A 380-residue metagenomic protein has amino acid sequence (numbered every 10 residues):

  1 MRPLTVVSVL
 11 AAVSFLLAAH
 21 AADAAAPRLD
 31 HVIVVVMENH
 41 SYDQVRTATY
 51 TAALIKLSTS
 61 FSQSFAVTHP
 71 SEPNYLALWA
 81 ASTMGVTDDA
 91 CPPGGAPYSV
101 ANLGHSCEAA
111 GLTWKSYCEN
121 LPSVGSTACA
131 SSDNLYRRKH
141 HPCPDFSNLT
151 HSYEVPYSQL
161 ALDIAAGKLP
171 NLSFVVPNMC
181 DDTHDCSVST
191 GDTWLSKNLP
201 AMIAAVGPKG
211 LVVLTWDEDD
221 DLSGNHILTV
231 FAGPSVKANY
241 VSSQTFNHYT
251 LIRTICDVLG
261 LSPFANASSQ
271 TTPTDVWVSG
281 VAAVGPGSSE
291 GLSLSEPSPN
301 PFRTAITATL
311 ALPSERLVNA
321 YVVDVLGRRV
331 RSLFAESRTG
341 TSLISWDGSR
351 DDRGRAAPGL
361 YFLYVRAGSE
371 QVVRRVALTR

Functional and structural regions predicted by a protein language model:
M1-L4, R380: Positively charged n-region of N-terminal signal peptides that target proteins for export
V7-A18: Bacterial N-terminal signal peptides
A22-A282: N-terminal pro-sequences and low-complexity stem/linker regions of secreted or lumenal proteins
V213-L214, Y321, F362-Y364: Residue-level detector of beta-strand face positions
F231, V322, G348-S349: Hydrophobic beta-strand positions
G285-A311, V322-R328, P358, V376-R380: Surface-exposed, proline-anchored Ser/Thr-rich loop/turn motifs
P313-L317: Short proline/glycine-enriched turn/loop motifs at strand-loop junctions of beta-rich domains
S332, S337, S345, R350 (+1 more regions): C-terminal tail/sorting-segment detector
